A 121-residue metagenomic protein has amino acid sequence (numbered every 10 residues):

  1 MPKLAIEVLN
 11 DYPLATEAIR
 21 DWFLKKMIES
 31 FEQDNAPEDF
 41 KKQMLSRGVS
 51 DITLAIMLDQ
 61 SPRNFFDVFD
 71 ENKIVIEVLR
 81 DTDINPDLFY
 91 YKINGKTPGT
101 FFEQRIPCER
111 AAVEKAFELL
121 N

Functional and structural regions predicted by a protein language model:
M1-E7, A116, N121: Long, terminal "pre-/pro-" and other extracytoplasmic accessory regions that lie outside the mature folded/catalytic
A5-N10, F23: Non-catalytic interaction/assembly regions
P13-L14, P107: Generic detector of isolated residues embedded in canonical secondary-structure elements
L14-F102, E114: N-terminal segment of the canonical double-stranded RNA-binding domain
F101-N121: Ampiphathic alpha-helical segments that act as solvent-exposed interaction surfaces
